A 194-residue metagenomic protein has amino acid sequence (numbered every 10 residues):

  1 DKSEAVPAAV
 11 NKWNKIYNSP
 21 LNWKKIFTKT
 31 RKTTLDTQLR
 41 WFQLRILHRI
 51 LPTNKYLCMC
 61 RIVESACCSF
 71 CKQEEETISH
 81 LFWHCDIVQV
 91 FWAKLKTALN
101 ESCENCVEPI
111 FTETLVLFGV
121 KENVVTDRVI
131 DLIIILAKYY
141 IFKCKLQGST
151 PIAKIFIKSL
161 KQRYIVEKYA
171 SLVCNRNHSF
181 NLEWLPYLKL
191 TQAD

Functional and structural regions predicted by a protein language model:
S3-E4: Generic helix N-cap/helix-start motif at coil->alpha-helix transitions
P7-D194: Family-specific functional microsites
